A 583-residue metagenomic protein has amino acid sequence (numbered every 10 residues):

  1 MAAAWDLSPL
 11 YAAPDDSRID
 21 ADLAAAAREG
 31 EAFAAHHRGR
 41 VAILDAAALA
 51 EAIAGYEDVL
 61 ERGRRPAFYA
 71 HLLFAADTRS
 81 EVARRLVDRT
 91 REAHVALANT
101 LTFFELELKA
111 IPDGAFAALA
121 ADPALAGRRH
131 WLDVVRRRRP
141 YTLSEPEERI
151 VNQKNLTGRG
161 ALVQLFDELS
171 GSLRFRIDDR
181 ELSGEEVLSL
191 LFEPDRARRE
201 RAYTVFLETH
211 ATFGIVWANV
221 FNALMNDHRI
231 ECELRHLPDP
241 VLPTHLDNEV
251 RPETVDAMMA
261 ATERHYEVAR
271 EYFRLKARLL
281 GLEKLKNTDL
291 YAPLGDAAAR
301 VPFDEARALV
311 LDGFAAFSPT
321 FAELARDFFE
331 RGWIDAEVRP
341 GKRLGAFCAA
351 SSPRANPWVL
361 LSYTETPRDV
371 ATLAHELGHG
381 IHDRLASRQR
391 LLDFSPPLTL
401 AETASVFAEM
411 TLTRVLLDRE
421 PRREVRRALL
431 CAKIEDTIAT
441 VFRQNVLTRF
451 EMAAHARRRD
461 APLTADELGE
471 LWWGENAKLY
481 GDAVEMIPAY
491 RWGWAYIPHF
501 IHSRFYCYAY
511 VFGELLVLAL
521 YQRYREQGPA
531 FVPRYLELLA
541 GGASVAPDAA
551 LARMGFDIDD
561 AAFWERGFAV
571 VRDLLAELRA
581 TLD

Functional and structural regions predicted by a protein language model:
M1-D296, T581-D583: A well-structured
P14, F104, H130-L143, A161-Q164 (+8 more regions): C-terminal, non-catalytic "cap/extension" segments appended to globular domains
L279-A316, A322, R326, H382 (+2 more regions): Long, K/E/R/D-enriched contiguous segments that form extended
A299-V301, I334-N356: Catalytic zinc-binding patch centered on the HExxH motif and its immediate surroundings that defines zinc-dependent
V301-F303, R354-A374: Short pre-active-site segment immediately N-terminal to the catalytic Zn-binding motif
G378-L392, T411: Catalytic Zn2+-binding segment of zinc metalloproteases
L392-A404, D436, A465, S503-Y510: Active-site metal-coordination segments of metallo-dependent hydrolases
T403-A404, A408-K433: Conserved active-site neighborhood of enzyme catalytic/cofactor-binding cores
